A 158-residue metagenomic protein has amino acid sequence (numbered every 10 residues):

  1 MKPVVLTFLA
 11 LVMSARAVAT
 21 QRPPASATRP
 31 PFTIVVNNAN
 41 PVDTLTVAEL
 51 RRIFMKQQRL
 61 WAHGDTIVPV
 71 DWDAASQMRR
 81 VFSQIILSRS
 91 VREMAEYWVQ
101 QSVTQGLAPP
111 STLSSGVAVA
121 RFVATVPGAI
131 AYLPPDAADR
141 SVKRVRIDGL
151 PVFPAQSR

Functional and structural regions predicted by a protein language model:
V5-S14: Bacterial N-terminal signal peptides
R16-A19: Sec/Tat signal peptide C-region and signal peptidase I cleavage site
Q21-R158: Exported/periplasmic ABC-transporter solute-binding proteins
